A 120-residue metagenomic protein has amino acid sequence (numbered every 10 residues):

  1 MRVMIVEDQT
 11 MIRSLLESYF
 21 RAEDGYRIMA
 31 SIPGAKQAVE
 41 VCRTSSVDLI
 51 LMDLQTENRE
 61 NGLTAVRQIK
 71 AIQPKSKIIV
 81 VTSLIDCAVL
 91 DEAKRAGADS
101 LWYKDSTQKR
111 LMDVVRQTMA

Functional and structural regions predicted by a protein language model:
E7: Conserved acidic carboxylate
T10-A30: Two-component/phosphorelay signaling modules centered on CheY-like receiver
S31-L49: Acidic, metal-coordinating helix/loop segments flanking the phosphotransfer/catalytic sites of two-component signaling
D53-Q55: Active-site residues of response regulator receiver
L63-K75: Short amphipathic alpha-helix used as the core "switch/output" element in two-component signaling
T64, I85-W102: Alpha4 helix (beta4-alpha4-beta5 surface) of REC/receiver domains from two-component response regulators
A88, S106-M119: C-terminal output helix
